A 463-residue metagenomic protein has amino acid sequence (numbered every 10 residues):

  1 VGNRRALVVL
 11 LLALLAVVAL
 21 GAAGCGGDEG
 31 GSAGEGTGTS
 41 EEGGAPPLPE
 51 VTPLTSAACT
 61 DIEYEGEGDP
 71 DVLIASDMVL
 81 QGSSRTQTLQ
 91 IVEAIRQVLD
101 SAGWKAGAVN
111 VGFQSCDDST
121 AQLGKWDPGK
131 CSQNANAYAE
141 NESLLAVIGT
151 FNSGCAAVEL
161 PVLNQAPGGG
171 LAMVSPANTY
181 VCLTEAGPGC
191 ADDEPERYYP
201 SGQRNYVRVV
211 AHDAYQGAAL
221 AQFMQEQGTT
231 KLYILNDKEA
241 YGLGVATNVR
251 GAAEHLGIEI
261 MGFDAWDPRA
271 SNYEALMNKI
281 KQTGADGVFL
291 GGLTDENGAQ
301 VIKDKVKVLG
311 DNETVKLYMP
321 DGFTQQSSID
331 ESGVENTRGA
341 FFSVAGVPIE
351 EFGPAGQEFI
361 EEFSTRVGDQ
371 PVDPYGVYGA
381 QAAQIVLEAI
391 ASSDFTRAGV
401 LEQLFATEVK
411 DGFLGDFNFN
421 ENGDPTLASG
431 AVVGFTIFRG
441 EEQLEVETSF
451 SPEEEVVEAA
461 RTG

Functional and structural regions predicted by a protein language model:
V1-A23: Sec-dependent bacterial lipoprotein signal peptides
G21-T37: Bacterial lipoprotein signal-peptidase II cleavage site
E29, T60, T86-E93, S101-P195 (+4 more regions): Beta-alpha junction/loop-to-helix N-cap segments that form part of ligand/metal-binding clefts
G36-G43, P47: Extracellular mucin-like PTS domains
P53-E63, L144-D264, K316-G339: Extracytoplasmic ligand/sensor domains, especially the bilobed periplasmic-binding protein
L54-R96, A102, D118-P128, N152 (+3 more regions): Extracytoplasmic "Venus flytrap"
V210, I302-A380, F438, E442-T462: Extracellular/periplasmic periplasmic-binding protein-like sensory domains
F363-V377, L387-E445: Segments of small-molecule ligand-sensing domains
